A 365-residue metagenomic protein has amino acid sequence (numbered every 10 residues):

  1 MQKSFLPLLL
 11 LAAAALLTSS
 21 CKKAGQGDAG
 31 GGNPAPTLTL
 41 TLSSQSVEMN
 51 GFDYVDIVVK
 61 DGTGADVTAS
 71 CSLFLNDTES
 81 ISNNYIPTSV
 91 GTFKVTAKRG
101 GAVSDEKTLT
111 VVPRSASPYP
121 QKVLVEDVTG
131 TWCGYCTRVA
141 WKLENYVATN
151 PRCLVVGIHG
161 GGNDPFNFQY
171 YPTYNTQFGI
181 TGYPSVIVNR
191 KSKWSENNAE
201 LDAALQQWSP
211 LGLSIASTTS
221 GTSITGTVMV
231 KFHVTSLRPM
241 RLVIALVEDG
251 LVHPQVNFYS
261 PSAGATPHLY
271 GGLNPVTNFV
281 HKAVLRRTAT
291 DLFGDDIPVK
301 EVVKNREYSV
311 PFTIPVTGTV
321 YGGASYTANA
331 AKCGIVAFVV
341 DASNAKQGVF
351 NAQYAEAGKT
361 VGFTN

Functional and structural regions predicted by a protein language model:
M1-V47, G51, A102-T110, S115-P120 (+1 more regions): Bacterial Sec-dependent N-terminal signal peptides
G51-T63: Beta-strand-rich structural segments
V59, A65-E79, V188: Change to "...patches in solvent-exposed regions of secreted, membrane-anchored, or virion-exposed structural
N83-T92: Solvent-exposed segments in extracellular or luminal domains encompassing
G91-G101: Append "Rare intracellular matches occur via the same short Y/T/C beta-strand/loop motifs
G100-A102, S343-N344: Short, solvent-exposed loop/turn segments at the edges of extracellular beta-sandwich modules
S117-C153: Local sequence-structure signature of Cys/Sec-based thiol-disulfide redox active-site neighborhoods
G157-N365: Short, conserved sequence motifs used for protein processing/export or organelle targeting and for catalysis
